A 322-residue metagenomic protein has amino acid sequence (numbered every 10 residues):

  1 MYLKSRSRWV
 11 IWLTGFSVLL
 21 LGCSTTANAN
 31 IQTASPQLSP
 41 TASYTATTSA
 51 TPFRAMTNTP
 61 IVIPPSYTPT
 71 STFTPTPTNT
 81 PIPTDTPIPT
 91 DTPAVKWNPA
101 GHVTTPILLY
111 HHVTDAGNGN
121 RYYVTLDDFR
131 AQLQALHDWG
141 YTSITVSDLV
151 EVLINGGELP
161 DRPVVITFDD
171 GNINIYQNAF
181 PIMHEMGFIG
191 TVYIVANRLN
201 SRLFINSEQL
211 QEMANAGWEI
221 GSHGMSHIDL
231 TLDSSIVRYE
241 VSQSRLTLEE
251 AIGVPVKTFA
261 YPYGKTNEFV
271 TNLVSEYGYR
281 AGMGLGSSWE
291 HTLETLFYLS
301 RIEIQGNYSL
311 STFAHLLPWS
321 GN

Functional and structural regions predicted by a protein language model:
Y2-L13: Bacterial N-terminal signal peptides that target proteins for export
W12-G22: Bacterial N-terminal signal peptides
C23-H102: Ser/Thr-rich, Proline-interspersed low-complexity disordered segments
V95-A216: Active-site beta->alpha N-cap acidic-glycine motif
P106-L108, I166-F168, G190-V192, I220-H223 (+3 more regions): Hydrophobic faces of well-ordered beta-strands that scaffold small-molecule active sites in alpha/beta enzyme cores
H112-A116, V150-E151, D170-N174, A196-S201 (+6 more regions): Solvent-exposed loop/turn segments at secondary-structure junctions within structured extracellular/periplasmic domains
V124-G157, N200, E249, S275-N307 (+1 more regions): C-terminal domain-boundary segment and adjacent tail
Y176, I205-E219, M225-P255, K265-L273 (+2 more regions): Alpha-helical scaffold elements lining the catalytic groove of polysaccharide deacetylases
